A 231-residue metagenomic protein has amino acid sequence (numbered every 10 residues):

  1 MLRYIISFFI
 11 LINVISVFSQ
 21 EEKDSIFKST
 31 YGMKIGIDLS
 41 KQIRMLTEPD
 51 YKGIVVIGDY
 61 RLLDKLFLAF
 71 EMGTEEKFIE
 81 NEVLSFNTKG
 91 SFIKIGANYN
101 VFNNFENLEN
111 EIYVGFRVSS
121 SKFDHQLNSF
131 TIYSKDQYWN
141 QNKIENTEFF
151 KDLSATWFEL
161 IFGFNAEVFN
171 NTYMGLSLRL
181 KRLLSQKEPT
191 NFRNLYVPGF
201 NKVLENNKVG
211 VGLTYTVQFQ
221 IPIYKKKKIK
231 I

Functional and structural regions predicted by a protein language model:
S19-R61, Q218-I229: Short glycine/proline- and aromatic-enriched beta-strand/turn motifs that initiate or cap beta-hairpins
Q20-Y31, K65, N103-E111, V168-M174 (+1 more regions): Short loop/turn motifs that connect adjacent beta-strands in outer-membrane beta-barrel proteins
Y31, D50-I54, K89-I93, N110 (+2 more regions): Residues that define the transmembrane beta-barrel architecture of outer-membrane proteins
M33-I37, L68-F70, I93-I95, N110-F116 (+3 more regions): Transmembrane beta-strands of outer-membrane beta-barrel proteins
L39-I43, M72-F78, Y99-V101, V118-D124 (+2 more regions): Transmembrane beta-strands of outer-membrane beta-barrel pores
M45, G73, K77-G90, F123-S134 (+3 more regions): Extracellular/periplasm-exposed beta-strand and loop segments of Gram-negative cell-envelope proteins, dominated by
L46-N103: Glycine- and aromatic-enriched membrane insertion/assembly motifs of diderm outer-membrane and organelle channel
K94, N98, K208-I231: Outer-membrane beta-barrel "beta-signal"
